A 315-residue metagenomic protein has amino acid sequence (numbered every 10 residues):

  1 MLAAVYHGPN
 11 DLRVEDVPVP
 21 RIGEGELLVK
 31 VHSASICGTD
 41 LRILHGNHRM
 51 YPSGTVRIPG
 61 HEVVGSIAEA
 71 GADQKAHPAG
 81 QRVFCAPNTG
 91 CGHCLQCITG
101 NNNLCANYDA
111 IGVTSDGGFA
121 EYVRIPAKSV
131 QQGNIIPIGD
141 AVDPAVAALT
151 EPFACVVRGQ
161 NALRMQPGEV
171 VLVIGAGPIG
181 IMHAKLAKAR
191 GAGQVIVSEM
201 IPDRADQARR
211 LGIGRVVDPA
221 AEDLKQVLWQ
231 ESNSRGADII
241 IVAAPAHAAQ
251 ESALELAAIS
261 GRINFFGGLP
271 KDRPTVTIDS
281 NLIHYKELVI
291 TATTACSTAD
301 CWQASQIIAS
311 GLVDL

Functional and structural regions predicted by a protein language model:
V5-R21, G38-E69, F84-C85, N102-V113: N-terminal glycine-rich cofactor-binding segment
P20-A34, H48-L95, I136-G139: Glycine-rich beta-strand-centered segment in the early N-terminal region that forms part of a ligand/cofactor-binding
A79, D140-A221, Q226: Mid-domain Rossmann-like dinucleotide-binding core that forms the NAD(H)/NADP(H) cofactor-binding site
C91-I174: NAD(P)H dinucleotide-binding glycine-rich loop of Rossmann-like/cofactor-binding domains, especially the beta1-alpha1
E169, G261-R262: Glycine-centered, small-residue-biased loops immediately flanking beta-strands in adenine/cofactor-binding cores
Q226, K271-L315: C-terminal substrate-binding/catalytic core of Rossmann-like NAD(P)-dependent dehydrogenases/reductases
A257-A258: Helix-to-beta-strand junctions that scaffold the AdoMet/dcAdoMet cofactor pocket in Class I SAM-dependent enzymes
F266-G267: Acidic carboxylate diad motif detector
